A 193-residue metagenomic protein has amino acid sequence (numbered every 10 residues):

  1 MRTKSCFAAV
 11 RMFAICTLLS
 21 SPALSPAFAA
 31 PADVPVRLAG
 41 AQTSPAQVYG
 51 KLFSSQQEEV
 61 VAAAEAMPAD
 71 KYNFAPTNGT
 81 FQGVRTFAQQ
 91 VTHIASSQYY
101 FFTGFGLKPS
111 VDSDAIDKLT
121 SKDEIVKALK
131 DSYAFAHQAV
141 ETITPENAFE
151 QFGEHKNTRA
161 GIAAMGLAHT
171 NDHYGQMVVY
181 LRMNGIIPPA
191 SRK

Functional and structural regions predicted by a protein language model:
M1-A9: N-terminal secretory signal peptides that target proteins for export/translocation
R11-S25: Bacterial N-terminal signal peptides
A29-V48, T92-H155, N184-K193: Short, helix-capping/interhelical loops that line the mouth of catalytic, cofactor-, or ligand-binding pockets
G50, S54, E58-V61, N73-D114 (+1 more regions): Short, contiguous alpha-helical
E59-A62, A66, F135-A139, Q176: Solvent-exposed, charged/polar functional surfaces in cytosolic regulatory/catalytic domains
